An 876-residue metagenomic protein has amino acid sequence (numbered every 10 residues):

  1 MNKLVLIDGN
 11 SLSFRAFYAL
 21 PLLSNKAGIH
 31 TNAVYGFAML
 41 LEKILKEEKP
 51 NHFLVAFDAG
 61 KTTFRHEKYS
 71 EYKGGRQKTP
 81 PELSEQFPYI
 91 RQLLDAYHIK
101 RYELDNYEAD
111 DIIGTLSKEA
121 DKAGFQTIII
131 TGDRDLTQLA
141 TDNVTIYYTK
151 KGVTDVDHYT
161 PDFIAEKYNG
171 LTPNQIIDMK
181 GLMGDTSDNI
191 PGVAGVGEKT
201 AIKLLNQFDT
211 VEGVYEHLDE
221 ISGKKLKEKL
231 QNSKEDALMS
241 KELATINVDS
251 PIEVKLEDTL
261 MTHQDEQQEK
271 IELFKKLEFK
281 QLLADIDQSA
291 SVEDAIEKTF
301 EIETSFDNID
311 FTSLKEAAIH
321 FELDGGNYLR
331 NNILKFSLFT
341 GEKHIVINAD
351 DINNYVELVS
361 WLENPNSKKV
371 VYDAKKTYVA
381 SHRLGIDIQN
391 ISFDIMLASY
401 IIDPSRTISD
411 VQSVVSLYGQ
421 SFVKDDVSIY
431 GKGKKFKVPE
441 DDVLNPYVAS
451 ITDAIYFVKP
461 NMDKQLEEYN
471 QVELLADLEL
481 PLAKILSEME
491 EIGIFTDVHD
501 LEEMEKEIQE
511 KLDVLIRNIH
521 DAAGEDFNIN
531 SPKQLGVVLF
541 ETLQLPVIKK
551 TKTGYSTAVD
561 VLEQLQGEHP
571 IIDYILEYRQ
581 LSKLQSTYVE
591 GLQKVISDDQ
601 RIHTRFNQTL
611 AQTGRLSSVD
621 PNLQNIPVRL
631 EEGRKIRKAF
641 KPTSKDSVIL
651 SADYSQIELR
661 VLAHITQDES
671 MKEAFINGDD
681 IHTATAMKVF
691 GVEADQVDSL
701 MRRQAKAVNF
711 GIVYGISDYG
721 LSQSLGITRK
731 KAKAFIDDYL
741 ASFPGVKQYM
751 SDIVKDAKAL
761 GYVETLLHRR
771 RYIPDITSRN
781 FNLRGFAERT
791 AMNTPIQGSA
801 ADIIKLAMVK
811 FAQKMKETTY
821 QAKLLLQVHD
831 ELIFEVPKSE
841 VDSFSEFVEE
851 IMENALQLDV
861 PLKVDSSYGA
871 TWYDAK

Functional and structural regions predicted by a protein language model:
M1-A56, K61-K73, E85-P88, K234 (+2 more regions): Extended, highly charged clamp/arch subdomains and adjacent linkers that form or line substrate-binding channels
V5, R15-L54, S70-E71, G75-E82 (+2 more regions): Conserved RNase H-like, two-metal-ion catalytic cores of nucleic-acid enzymes
L23-N25, G74-P251: Extended two-metal-dependent nuclease catalytic cores across DNA- and RNA-processing enzymes
I128-I130, L136-P173, S337-G341, E357-D463: Charged catalytic and DNA/RNA-contacting regions of genome-maintenance and nucleic-acid-processing enzymes
K229, S233-D350, K437-E631, D646-V648 (+6 more regions): Conserved "right-hand" nucleotidyltransferase catalytic core of DNA-directed polymerases
S337-E342, D350, I402-K432, Y447-A449 (+2 more regions): Function-dense linear segments that define catalytic or interfacial modules in macromolecule-processing proteins
K437, E491, H603-T604, T609-A611 (+4 more regions): Conserved catalytic core of nucleic-acid polymerases
E510-R517, D521-P570, A741-R789, N793 (+1 more regions): C-terminal polymerase-core module
